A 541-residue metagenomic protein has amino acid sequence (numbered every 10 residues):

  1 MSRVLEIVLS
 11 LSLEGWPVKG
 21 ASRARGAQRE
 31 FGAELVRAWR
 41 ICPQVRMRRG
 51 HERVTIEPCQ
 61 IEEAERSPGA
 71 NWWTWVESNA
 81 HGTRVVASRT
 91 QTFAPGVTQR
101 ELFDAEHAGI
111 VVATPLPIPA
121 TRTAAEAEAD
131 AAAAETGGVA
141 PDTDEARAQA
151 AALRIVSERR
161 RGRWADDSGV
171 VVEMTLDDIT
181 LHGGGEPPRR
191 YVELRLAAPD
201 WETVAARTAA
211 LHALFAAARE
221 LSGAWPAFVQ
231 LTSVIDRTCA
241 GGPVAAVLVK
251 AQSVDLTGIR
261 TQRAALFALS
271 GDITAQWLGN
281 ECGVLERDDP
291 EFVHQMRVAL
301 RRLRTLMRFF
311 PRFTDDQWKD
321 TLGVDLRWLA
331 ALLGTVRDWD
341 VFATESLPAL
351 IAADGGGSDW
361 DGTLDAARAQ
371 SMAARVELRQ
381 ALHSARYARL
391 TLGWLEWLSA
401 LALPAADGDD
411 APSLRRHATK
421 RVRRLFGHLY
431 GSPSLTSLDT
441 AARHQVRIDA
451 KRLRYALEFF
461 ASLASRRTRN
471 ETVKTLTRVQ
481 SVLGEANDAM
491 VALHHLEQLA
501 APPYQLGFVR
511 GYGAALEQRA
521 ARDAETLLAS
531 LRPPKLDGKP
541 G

Functional and structural regions predicted by a protein language model:
M1-G541: Function-determining surface determinants
